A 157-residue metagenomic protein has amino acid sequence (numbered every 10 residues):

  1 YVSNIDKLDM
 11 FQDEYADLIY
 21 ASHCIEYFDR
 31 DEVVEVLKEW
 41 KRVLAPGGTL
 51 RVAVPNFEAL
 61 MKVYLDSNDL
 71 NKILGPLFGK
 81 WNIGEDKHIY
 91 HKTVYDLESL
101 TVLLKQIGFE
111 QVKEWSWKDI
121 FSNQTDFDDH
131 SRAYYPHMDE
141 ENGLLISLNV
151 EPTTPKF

Functional and structural regions predicted by a protein language model:
Y1, F11, L60-V63: Active-site-proximal flexible loops/turns
Y1, Y20, R51: Conserved Rossmann-like nucleotide-binding pocket used by diverse enzymes that bind dinucleotide cofactors
Y1-S3, D119: Catalytic-site signature of metal-activated, phosphate-bearing donor transferases, centered on the GT-A/GT-A-like
S3-I19: A short acidic, Gly/Pro-enriched loop at the edge of an enzyme's catalytic core that lines a small-molecule cofactor
L18-C24, V33: A short beta-strand submotif of the Rossmann-like class I SAM-dependent methyltransferase core that lines
E32-E35, E39, V43-A45, T49-F157: S-adenosyl-L-methionine-dependent methyltransferase catalytic module, highlighting the catalytic core
